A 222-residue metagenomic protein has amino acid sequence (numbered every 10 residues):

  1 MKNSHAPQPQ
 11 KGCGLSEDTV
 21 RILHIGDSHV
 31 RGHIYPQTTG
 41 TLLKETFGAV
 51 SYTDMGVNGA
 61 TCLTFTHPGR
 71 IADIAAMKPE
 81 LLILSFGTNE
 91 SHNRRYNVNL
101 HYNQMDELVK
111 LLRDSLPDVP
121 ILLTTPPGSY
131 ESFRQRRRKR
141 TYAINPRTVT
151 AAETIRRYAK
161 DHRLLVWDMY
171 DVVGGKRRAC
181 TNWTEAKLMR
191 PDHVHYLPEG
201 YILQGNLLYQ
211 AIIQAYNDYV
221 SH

Functional and structural regions predicted by a protein language model:
M1-S16: Non-catalytic propeptide/linker segments at domain boundaries
L15-E107, L111-V119: Conserved SGNH/GDSL esterase-like catalytic core that processes O-acyl groups on lipids and polysaccharides
I25, M55, T124, A151 (+1 more regions): Generic beta-strand/beta-sheet core signal
S28-V30, T125, L197: Ser/Thr-glycine-rich phosphate-binding loops at phosphate-binding pockets of nucleotides, nucleotide cofactors
S85, T124-P127: Alpha/beta-hydrolase-fold catalytic nucleophile elbow
E90, P127-Y130: Short, catalytically relevant binding-site loops at active-site mouths
L100-T124, T141-A143, T148-L164: Charged, glycine-enriched surface loops/patches that mediate electrostatic binding to polyanionic ligands
S129-H222: Catalytic His-Asp segment of secreted/periplasmic serine-dependent ester chemistry enzymes
